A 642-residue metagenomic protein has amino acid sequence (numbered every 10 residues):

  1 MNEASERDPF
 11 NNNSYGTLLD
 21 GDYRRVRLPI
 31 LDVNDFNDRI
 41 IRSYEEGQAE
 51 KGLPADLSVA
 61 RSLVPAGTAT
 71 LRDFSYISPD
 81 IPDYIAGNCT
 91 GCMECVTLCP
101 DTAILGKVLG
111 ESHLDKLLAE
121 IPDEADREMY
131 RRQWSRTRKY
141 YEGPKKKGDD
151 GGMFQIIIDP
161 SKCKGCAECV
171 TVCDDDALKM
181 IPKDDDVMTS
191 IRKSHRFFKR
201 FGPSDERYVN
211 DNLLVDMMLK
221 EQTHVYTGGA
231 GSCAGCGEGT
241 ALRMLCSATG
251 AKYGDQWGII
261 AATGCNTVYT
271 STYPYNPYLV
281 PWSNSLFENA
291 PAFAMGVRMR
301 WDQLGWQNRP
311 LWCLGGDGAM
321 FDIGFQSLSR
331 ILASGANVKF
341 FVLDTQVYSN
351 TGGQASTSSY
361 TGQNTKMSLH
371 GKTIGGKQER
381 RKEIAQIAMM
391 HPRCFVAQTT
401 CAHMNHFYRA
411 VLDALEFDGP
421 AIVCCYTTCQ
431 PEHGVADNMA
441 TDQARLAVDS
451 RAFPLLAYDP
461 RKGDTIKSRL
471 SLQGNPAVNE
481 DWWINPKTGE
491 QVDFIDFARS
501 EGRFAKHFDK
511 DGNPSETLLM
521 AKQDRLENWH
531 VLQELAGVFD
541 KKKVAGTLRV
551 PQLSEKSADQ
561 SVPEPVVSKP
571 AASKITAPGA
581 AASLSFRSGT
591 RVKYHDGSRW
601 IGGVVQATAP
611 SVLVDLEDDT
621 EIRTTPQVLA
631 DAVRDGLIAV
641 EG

Functional and structural regions predicted by a protein language model:
M1-I157, K162, V170-V172, D176-T240 (+10 more regions): Ferredoxin-type iron-sulfur electron-transfer modules and their immediate structural context
N2-G21, D413-V562: Glycine/aspartate-rich loop-and-adjacent alpha/beta segment that forms the canonical ThDP
Q307-N308, D322-I484: Glycine-rich ThDP/TPP pyrophosphate-binding loop and its adjacent helix/strand module within ThDP-dependent enzymes
A572-S588: Mixed-charge, Lys/Arg-rich low-complexity intrinsically disordered regions
R599-T608: Short beta-strand-centered aromatic/proline hotspots
V612-E617: SH3/SH3-like beta-barrel fold
T620-G642: Intrinsically disordered, low-complexity, charged/polar segments
